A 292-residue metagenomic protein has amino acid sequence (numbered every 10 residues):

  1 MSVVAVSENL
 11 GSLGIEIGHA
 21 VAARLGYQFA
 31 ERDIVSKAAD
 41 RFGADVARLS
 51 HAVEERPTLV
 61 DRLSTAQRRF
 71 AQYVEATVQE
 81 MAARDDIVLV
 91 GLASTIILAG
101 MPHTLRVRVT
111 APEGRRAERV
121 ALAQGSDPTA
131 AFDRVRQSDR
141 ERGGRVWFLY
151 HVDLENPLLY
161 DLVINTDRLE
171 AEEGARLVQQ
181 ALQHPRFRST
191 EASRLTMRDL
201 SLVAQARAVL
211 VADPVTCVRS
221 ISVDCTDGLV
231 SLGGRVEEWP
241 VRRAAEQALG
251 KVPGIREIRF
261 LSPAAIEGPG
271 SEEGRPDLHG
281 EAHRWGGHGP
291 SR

Functional and structural regions predicted by a protein language model:
M1-V3: Extreme N-terminal starter segment of soluble prokaryotic enzymes
A5-H19: Glycine-rich phosphate-binding P-loop
V35-L89, S126: ATP-dependent small-molecule kinase phosphotransfer cores that center on conserved nucleotide phosphate-binding segments
G91-T95: Short, polar loop motifs at secondary-structure junctions
I97-L98, G114, S126: Anionic, Ser/Thr-rich low-complexity intrinsically disordered regions
G100, A111, E118-L122, W147-L158 (+1 more regions): N-terminal targeting leaders
P102-A121, A131, V135: Conserved phosphate-donor/acceptor-positioning beta-strand/loop module used by diverse small-molecule
